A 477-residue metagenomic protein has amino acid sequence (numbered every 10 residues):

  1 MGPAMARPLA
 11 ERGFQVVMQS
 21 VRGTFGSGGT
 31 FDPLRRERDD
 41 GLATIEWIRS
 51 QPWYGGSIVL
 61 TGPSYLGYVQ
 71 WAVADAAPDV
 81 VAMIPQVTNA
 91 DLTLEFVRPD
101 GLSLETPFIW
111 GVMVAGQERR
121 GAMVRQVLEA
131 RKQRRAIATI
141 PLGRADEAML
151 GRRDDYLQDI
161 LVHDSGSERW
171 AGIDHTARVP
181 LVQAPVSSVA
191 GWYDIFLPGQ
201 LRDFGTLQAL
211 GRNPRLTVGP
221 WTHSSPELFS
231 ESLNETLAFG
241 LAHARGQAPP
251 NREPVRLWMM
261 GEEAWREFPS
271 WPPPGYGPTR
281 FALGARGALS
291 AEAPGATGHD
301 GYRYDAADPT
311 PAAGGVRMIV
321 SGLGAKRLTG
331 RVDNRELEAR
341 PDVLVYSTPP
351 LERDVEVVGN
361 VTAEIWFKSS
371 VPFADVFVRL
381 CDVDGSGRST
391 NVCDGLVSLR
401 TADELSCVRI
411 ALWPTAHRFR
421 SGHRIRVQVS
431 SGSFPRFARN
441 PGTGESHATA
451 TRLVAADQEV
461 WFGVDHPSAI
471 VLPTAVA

Functional and structural regions predicted by a protein language model:
M1-R49, F96-V97, E338-R340, P372 (+4 more regions): Cap/lid segment of the alpha/beta-hydrolase catalytic domain
G2-A6, E11, D75-L181: Accessory cap/linker subdomain of secreted extracellular hydrolases
P52-Y65: Alpha/beta-hydrolase fold nucleophile elbow
L66-P78, I365: Short glycine-enriched nucleophile-adjacent loop and the immediately C-terminal alpha-helix near the catalytic center
V182, S188-A190: Short beta-strand/loop motif that positions the catalytic acidic residue of the alpha/beta-hydrolase fold
I195-L201: Conserved alpha/beta-hydrolase "acid-adjacent" motif
Q208-H223: Catalytic histidine neighborhood in serine/cysteine hydrolases with alpha/beta-hydrolase-type architecture
A209, S232-N234, Q247-A477: Glycine/threonine-rich phosphate-binding loop and adjacent beta-strand/alpha-helix elements that clamp
